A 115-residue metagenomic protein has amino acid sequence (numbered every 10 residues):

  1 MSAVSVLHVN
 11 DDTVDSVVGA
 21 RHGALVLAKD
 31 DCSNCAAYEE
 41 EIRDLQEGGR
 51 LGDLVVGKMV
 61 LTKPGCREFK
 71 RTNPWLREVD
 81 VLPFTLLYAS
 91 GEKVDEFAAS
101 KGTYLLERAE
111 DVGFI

Functional and structural regions predicted by a protein language model:
M1-A24, F84, Y104-I115: N-terminal leader/targeting and pre-domain segments
M1-S2, V26, I42, T62-E68: Short, mixed-charge, low-aromatic patches
S2-A3, V9-D12, V17, E41-D44 (+4 more regions): Sparse, context-dependent recognition of short Cys/His-centered cofactor- or disulfide-binding micro-motifs
V4, A28, D95: Short, flexible active-site loop motifs that bind/organize anionic cofactors or intermediates
S5-N10, D30, V60, G65: Short, solvent-exposed coil/turn linker segments
H8-R50: Local sequence-structure signature of Cys/Sec-based thiol-disulfide redox active-site neighborhoods
L51-I115: Thioredoxin-like thiol-disulfide oxidoreductase module
